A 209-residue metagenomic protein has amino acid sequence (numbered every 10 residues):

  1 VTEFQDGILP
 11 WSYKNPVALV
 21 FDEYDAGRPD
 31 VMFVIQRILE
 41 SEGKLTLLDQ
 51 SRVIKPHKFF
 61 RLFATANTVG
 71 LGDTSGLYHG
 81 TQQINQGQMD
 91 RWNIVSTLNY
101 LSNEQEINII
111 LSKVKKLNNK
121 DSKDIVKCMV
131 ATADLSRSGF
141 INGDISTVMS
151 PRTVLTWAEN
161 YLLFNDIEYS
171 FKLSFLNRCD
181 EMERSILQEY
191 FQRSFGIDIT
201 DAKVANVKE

Functional and structural regions predicted by a protein language model:
V1-E209: C-terminal regulatory/interaction module of P-loop NTP-utilizing enzymes
